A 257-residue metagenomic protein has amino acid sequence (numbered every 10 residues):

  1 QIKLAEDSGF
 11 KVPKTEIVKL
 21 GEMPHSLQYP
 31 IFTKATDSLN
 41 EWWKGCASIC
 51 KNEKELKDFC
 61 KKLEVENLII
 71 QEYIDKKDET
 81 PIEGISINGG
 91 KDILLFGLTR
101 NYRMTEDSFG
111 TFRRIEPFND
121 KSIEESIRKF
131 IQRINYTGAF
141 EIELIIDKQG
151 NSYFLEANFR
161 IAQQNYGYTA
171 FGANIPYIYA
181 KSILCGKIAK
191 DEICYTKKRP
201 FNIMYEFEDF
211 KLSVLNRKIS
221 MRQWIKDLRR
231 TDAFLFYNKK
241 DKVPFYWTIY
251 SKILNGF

Functional and structural regions predicted by a protein language model:
Q1-I69, I74-D75, N88-G90, K121-E125: Active-site nucleotide/adenylate-binding loops and adjacent lid/helix of ATP-dependent enzymes
Y29, E66, D78-T80, T137-F140: Short beta-strand or tight-loop elements that sit immediately N-terminal to catalytic metal-binding acidic residues
I31, L94, Y153-E156: Protein kinase-like catalytic core scaffold
K51-K54, E72-N135, N158-I183: ATP-dependent carboxylate/phosphate-activation module, predominantly the ATP-grasp catalytic core and closely related
T137-Q149: A short glycine-rich, hydrophobically flanked beta-strand micro-motif that places a catalytic Asp/Glu for divalent metal
D147-G150, F154, I161-N202, E206: Soluble, non-transmembrane catalytic domains of enzymes that act on hydrophobic metabolites at membranes
K181-F257: Peripheral (often C-terminal) accessory segments that flank ATP-dependent C-N-forming ligase machineries
